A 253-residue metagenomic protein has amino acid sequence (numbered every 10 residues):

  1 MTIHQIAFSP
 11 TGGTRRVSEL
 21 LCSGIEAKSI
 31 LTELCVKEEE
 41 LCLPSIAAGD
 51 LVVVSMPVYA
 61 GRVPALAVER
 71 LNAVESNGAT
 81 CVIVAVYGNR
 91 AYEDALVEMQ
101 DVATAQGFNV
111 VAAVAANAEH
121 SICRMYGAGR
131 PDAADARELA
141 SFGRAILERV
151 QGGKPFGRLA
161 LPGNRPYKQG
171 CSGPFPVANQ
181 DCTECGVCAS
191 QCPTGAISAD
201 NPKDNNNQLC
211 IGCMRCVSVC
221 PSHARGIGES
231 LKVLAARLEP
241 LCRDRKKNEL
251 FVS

Functional and structural regions predicted by a protein language model:
T2-V36, L43-S172, G228-S253: FMN-binding flavodoxin-like domain, especially the glycine-rich phosphate-binding loop
A91-Y92, D181, L209: Charged, low-complexity surface patches
G157-T194: A mid-sequence, solvent-exposed acidic-amphipathic segment
A178, V187-N205, I211, R215-K232: Iron-sulfur cluster-binding cysteine motifs and their immediate structural context in ferredoxin-like electron-transfer
